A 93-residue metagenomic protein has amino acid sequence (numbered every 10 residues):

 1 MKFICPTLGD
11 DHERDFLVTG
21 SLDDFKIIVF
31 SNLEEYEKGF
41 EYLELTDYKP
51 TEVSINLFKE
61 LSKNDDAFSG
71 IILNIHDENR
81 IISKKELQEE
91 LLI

Functional and structural regions predicted by a protein language model:
M1-I93: An interfacial alpha-helical scaffold signature
